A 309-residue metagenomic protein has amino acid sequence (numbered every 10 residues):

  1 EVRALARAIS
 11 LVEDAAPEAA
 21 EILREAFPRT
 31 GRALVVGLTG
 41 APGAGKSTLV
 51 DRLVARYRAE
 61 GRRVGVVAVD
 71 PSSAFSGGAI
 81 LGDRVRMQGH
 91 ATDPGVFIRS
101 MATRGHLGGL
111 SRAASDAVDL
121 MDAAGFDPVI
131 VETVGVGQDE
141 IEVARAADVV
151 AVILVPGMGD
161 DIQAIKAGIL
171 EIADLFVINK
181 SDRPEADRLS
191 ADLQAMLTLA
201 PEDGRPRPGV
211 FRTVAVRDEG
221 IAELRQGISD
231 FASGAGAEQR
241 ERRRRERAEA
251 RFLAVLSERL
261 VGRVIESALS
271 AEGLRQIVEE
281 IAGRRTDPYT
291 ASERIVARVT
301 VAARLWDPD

Functional and structural regions predicted by a protein language model:
E1, G37, D70, A114 (+5 more regions): Residue-level signature of catalytic and energy-coupling elements of molecular machines, predominantly ATP/GTP-dependent
V2-P28, L274-I277, I281-G283, A291-D309: Non-catalytic terminal/linker segments enriched in charged/polar, low-complexity residues
A4, A15-A19, S72, S76 (+16 more regions): Helical mechanochemical/support elements of P-loop NTPase systems and associated helical scaffolds
A6-V36, A41-A44, V50-D139, A146-P156 (+1 more regions): Nucleotide-state-sensitive switch-loop elements of NTP-binding domains
V67, I153, I178-N179, T213: Generic beta-sheet signal
I172-L175, S181-G234: Canonical P-loop GTPase G-domain recognition
R212, E223-T300, W306: Long, well-ordered amphipathic alpha-helical subdomains in the mid-to-C-terminal portions of large enzyme subunits
